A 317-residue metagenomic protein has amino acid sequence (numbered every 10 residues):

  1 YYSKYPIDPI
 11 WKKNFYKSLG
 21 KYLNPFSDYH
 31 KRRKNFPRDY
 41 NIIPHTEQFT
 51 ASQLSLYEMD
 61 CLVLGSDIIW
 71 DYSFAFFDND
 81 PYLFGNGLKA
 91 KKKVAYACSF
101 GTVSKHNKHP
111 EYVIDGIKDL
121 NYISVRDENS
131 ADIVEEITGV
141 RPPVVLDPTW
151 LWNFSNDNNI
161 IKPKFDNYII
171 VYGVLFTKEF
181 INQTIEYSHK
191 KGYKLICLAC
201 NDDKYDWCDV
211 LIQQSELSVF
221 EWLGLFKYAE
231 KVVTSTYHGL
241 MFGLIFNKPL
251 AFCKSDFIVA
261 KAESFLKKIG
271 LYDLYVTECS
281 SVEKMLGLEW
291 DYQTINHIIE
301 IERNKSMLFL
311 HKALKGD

Functional and structural regions predicted by a protein language model:
Y1-D317: Active-site anion-handling motifs in enzyme catalytic cores
